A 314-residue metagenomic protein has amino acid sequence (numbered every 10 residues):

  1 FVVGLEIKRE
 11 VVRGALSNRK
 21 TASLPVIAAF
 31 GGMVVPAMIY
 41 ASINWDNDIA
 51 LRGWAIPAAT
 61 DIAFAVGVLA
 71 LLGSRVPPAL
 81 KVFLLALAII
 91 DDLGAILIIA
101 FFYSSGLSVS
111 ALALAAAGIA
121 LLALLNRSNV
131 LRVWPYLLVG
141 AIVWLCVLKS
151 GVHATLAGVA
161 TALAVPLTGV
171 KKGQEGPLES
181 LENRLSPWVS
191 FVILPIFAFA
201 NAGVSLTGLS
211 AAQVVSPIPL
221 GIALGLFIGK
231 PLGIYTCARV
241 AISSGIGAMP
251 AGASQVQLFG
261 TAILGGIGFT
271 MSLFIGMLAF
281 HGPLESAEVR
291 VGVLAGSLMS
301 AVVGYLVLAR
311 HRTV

Functional and structural regions predicted by a protein language model:
V2, E6, V35-P36, P57-F83 (+4 more regions): Short helical (or helix-break) motifs at transmembrane helix termini and adjacent helical loops in multi-pass membrane
V2-N18, P36-A55: Transmembrane alpha-helix boundary signature
G14-A37, S108-A117, L206-P231, Q255-A262 (+1 more regions): Entry/N-cap segments of selected transmembrane alpha helices and their immediately preceding amphipathic helices
N18-I27, N47-A59, V76-A86, V215-L224 (+2 more regions): The feature identifies polytopic integral membrane transport proteins across all domains of life
S42-W54, L97-G106, M271-V291: Interfacial helix-loop-helix junctions of multi-pass membrane proteins
D48-A63, A86, S104-A117, H153-A160 (+2 more regions): Structural signature of hydrophobic alpha-helical transmembrane segments
L69, G73-P166: Functional cores that coordinate and move charged inorganic groups
I98, N126-S128, R132-I142, C146-K149 (+2 more regions): Predominantly late transmembrane helices and immediately cytosolic-facing juxtamembrane segments
